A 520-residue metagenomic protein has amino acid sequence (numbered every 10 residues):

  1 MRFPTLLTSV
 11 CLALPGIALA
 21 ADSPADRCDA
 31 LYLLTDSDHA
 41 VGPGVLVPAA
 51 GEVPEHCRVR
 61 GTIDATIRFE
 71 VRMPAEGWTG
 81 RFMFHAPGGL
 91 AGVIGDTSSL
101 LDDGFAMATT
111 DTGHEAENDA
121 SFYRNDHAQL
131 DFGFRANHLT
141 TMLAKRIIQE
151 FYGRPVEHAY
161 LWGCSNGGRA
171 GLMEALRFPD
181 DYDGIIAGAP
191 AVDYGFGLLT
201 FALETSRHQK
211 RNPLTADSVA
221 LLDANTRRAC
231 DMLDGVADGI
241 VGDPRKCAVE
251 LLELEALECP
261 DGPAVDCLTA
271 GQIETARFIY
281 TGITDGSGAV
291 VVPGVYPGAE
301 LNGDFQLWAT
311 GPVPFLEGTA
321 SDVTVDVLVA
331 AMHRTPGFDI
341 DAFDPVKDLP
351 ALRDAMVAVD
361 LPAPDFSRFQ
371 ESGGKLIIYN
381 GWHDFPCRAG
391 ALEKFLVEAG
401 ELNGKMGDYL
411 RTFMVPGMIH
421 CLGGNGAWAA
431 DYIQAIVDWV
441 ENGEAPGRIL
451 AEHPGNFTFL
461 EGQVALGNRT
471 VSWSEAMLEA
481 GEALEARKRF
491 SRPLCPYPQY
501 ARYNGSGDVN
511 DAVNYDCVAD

Functional and structural regions predicted by a protein language model:
A20-R81, H85, A91-G95, A237-V241 (+3 more regions): Catalytic-loop region of hydrolases
G89-G153, L199-T200, R207, G337-A358 (+1 more regions): Cap/lid segment of the alpha/beta-hydrolase catalytic domain
R154-S165: Alpha/beta-hydrolase fold nucleophile elbow
G163-M173: Glycine-rich nucleophile elbow surrounding the catalytic serine of serine-hydrolase chemistry
M173-A175, D180-G286: A catalytic-pocket lid/entrance helix-loop region that shapes and gates access to the active site across common
I378-N380: Short beta-strand/loop motif that positions the catalytic acidic residue of the alpha/beta-hydrolase fold
P386-G390: Conserved alpha/beta-hydrolase "acid-adjacent" motif
Y409-G423, P454-T458: Histidine-bearing beta->alpha loop at or near hydrolase active sites
